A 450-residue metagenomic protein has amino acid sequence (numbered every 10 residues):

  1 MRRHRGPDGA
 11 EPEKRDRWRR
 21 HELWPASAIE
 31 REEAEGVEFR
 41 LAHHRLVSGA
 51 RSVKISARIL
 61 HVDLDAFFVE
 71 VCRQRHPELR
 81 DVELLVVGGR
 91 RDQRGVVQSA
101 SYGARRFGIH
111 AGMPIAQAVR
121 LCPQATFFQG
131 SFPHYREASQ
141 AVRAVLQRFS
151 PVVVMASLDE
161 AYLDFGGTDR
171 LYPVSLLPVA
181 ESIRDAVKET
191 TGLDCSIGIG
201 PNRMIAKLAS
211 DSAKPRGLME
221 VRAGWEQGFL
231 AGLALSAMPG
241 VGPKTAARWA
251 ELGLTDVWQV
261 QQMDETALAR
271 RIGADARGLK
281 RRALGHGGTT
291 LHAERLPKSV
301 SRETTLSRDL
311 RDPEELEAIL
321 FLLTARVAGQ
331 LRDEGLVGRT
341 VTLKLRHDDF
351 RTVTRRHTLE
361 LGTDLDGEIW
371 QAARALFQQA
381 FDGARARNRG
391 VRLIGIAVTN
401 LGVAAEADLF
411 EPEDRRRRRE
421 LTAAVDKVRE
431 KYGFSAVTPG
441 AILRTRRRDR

Functional and structural regions predicted by a protein language model:
H4, D8, D16, H21 (+1 more regions): Intrinsic-disorder-associated, low-complexity terminal segments enriched in Asp/Asn/His/Tyr and depleted of Lys/Arg
G6-G9, G36, G49: Residue-identity detector for glycine
G9-K14, E30-E33: Intrinsic low-complexity, disordered N-terminal segments enriched in polar/charged/small residues
W18, E38-R281, L291, G329 (+1 more regions): Gly/Gly-Pro- and Ser/Thr-rich, intrinsically disordered tail segments characteristic of DNA damage-repair and tolerance
K54, H61, G167, L230 (+2 more regions): DNA-contacting surface of Y-family translesion DNA polymerases
A161-G167, T354-H357, V403-E411: Short, hydrophobic beta-strand segments
L361-R450: Acidic, metal-coordinating catalytic segment for phosphate/diphosphate chemistry, firing primarily on the Nudix
